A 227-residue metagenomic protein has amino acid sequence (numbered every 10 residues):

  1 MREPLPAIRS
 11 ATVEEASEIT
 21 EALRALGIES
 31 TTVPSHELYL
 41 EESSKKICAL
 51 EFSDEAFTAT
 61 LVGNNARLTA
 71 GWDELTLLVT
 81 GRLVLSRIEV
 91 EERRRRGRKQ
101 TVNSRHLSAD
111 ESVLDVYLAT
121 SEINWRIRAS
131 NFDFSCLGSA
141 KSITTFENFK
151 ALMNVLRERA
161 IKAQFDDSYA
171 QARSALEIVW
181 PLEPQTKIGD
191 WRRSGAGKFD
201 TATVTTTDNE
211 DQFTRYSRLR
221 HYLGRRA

Functional and structural regions predicted by a protein language model:
R2-T12: Solvent-exposed beta-strand motifs enriched in subsets of small alpha/beta binding domains, especially certain
L5, A56, V113: Beta-strand-rich binding-surface signature of beta-sandwich/beta-barrel folds used to engage anionic ligands
E15, N64-A70, S121-A129: Short, surface-exposed beta-strand/loop "edge" segments at domain boundaries and coil↔beta transitions
E15-D54: A cross-kingdom feature marking charged/low-complexity
L50-A56, N64, I161, A172: Long, low-complexity intrinsically disordered regions
E55-E89: Phosphoinositide-dependent membrane-docking surfaces
T80-N124: Non-transmembrane, membrane-adjacent beta-strand/coil modules in membrane-associated proteins and peripheral
R105-A227: Extended, charged low-complexity segments that frequently continue into or abut oligomerization scaffolds
